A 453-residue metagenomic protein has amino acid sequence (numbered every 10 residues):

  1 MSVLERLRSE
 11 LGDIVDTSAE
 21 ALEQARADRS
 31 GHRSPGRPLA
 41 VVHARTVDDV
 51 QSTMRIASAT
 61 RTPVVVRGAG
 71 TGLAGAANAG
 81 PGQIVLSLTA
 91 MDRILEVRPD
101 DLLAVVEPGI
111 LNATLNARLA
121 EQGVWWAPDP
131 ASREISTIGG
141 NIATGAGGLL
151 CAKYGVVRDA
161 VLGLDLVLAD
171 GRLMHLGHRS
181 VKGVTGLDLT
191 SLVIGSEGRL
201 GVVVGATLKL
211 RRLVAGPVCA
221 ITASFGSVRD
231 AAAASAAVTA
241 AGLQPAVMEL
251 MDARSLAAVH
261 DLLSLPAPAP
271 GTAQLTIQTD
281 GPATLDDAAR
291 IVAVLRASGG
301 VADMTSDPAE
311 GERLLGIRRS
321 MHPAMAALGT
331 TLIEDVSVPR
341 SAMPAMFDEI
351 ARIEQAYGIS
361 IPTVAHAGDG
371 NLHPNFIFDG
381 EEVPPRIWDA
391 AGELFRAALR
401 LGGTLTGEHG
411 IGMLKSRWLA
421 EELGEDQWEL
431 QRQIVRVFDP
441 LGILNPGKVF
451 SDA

Functional and structural regions predicted by a protein language model:
M1-A453: Noncatalytic alpha-helical scaffold of FAD-dependent oxidoreductases
